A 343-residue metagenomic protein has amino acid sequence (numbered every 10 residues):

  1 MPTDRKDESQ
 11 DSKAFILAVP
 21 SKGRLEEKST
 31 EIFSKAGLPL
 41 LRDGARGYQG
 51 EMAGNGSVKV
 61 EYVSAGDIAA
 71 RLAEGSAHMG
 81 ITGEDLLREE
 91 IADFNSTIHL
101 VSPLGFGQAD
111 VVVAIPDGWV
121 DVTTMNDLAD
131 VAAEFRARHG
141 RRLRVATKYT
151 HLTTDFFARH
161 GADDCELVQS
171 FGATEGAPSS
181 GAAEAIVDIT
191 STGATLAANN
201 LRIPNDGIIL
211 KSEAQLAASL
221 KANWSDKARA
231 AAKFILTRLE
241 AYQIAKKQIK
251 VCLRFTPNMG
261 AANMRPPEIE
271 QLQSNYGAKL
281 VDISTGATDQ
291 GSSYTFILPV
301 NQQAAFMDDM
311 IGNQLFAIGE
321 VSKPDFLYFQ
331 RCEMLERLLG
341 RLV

Functional and structural regions predicted by a protein language model:
P2-V58, Y62, I81-Q108, V120-N126 (+1 more regions): Small-molecule-sensing regulatory modules
A65: A sequence-level detector for short glycine-anchored, His/Arg-bearing signature motifs that mark catalytic or binding
I68, H78-T82: Conserved, well-structured functional cores that handle cations and Mg-NTP chemistry
G75: Active-site charged/polar residues at nucleotide-handling catalytic sites that mediate phosphoryl, nucleotidyl
D110-P116: Glycine/small-residue-rich phosphate/adenosyl-binding loop
D130-A133: Glycine-/acidic-rich phosphate or pyrophosphate-binding loops and their flanking alpha/beta elements
